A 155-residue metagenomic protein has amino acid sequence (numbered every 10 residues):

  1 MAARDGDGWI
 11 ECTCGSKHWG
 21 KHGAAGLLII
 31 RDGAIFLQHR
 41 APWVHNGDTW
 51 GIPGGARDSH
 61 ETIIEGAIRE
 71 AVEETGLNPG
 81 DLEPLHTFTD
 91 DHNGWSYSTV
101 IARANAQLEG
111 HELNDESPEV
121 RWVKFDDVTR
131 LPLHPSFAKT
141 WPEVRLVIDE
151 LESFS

Functional and structural regions predicted by a protein language model:
M1-G26: Acidic, metal-coordinating catalytic segment for phosphate/diphosphate chemistry, firing primarily on the Nudix
W19-H22, I30, V44-H45, H92-W95 (+1 more regions): A generic fold-level signal
G20, D48, W141-V144: Glycine-rich, flexible loop segments associated with nucleotide phosphate handling
G23-A25, G33, Y97-S98, P118: Change "...and in nucleic-acid phosphodiester-cleaving endonucleases..." to "...and in nucleic-acid processing enzymes
I30-E73: Conserved Nudix-box catalytic region and its N-terminal flanking loop in Nudix hydrolases and closely related
G55-V147, L151-S155: Unchanged
